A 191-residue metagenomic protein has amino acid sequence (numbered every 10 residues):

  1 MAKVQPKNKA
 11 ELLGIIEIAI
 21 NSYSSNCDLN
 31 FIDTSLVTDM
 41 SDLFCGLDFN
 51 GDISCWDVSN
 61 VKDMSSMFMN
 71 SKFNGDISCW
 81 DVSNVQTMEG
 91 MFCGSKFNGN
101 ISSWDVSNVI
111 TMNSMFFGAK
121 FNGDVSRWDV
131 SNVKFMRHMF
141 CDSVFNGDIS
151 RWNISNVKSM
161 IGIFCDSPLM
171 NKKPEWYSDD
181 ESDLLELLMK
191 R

Functional and structural regions predicted by a protein language model:
M1-R191: Negatively charged
